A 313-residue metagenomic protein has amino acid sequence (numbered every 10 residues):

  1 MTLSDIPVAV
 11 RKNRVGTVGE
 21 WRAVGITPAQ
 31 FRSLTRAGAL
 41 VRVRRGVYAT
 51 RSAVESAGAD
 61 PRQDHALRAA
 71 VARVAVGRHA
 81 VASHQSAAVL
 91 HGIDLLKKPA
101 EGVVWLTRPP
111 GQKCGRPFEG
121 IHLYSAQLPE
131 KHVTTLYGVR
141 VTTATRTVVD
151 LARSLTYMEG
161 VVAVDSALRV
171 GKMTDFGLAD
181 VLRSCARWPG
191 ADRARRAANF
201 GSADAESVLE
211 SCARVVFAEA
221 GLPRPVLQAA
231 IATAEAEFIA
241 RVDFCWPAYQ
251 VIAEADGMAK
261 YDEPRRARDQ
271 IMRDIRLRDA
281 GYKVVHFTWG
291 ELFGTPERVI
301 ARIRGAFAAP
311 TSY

Functional and structural regions predicted by a protein language model:
M1-G190, A308-Y313: Short gly/ser-rich loop at a beta-strand->alpha-helix junction or flexible surface loop bordering the NTP-binding
M1-S4, V8-K12, E20, G25-A29 (+2 more regions): Surface segments flanking catalytic/ligand-binding clefts of nucleic-acid enzymes
